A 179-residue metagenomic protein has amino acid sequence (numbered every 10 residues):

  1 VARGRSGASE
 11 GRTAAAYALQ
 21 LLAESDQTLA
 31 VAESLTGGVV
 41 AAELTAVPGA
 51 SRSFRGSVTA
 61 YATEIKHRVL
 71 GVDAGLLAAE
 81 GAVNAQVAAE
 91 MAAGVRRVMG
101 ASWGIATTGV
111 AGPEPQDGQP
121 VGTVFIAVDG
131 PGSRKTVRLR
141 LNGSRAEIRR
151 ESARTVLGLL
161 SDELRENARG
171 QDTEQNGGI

Functional and structural regions predicted by a protein language model:
V1-I179: Short alpha-helical segments enriched in small residues
